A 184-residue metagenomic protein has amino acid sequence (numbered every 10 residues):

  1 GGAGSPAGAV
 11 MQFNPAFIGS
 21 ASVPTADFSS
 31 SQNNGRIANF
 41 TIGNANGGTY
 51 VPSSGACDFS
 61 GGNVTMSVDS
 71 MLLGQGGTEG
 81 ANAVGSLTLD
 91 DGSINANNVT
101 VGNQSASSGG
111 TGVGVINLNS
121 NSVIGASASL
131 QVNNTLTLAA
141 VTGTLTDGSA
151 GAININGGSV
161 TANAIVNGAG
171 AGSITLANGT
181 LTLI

Functional and structural regions predicted by a protein language model:
G1-I184: Sequence/structural signature of small/polar-enriched beta-strand/turn repeats that build beta-strand-rich repeat
